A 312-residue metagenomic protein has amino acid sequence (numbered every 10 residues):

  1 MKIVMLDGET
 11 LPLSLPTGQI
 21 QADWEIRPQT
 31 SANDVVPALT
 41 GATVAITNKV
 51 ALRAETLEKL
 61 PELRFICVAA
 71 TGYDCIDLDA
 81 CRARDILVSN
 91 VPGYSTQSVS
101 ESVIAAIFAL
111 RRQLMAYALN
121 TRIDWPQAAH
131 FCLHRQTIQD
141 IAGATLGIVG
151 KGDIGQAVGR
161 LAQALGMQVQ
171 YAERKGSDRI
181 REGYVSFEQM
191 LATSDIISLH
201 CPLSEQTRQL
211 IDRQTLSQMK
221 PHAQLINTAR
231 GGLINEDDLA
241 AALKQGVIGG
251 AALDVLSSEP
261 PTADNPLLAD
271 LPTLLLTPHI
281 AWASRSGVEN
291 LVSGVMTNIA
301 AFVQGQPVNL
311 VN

Functional and structural regions predicted by a protein language model:
M1-A42: N-terminal glycine-/charge-rich "phosphate-binding" loop or analogous flexible N-terminal tail
P28, A69-A70, I86-Q97, E173 (+1 more regions): Short beta->alpha connector loops at strand-helix junctions that form conserved, small/polar/Pro-enriched
A42, L60-L63, T193-S194: An anion/phosphate-binding loop that grips the pyrophosphate of nucleotide cofactors and donors
A51-L57, R174-P266: Rossmann-like adenosine-cofactor binding region
P92-T145: Phosphate-binding beta-alpha-beta segment of Rossmann-like dinucleotide-binding domains, i.e., the NAD(P)
S102, H222-N312: Rossmann-like dinucleotide-binding domain for NAD(H)/NADP(H)
K151-G152: Glycine-rich Rossmann-fold phosphate-binding loop(s) that bind the pyrophosphate of adenine dinucleotide cofactors
G155-Q156: N-terminal Rossmann-fold NAD(P) dinucleotide-binding loop
